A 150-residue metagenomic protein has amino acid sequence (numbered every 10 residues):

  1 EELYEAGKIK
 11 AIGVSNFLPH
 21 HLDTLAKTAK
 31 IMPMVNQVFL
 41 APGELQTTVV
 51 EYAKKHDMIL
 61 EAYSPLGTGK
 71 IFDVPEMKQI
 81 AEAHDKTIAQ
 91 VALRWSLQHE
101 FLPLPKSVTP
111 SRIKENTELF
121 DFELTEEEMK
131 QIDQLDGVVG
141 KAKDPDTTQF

Functional and structural regions predicted by a protein language model:
E1-A142, D146-F150: Beta/alpha (TIM)-barrel catalytic core signal, keyed to glycine-rich beta->alpha loops juxtaposed to Asp/Glu that bind
